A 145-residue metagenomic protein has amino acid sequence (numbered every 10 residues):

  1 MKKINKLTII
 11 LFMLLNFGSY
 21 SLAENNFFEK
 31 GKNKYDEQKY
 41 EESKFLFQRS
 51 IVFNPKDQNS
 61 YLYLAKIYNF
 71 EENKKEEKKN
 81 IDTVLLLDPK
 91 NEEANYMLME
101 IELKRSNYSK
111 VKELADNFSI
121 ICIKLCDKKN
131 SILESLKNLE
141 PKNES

Functional and structural regions predicted by a protein language model:
D36-E37, F70-E71, K104, N138-K142: Register position in tetratricopeptide repeats
R49-S50, T83-V84, N117-F118: Canonical positions in the second alpha-helix
Y63, M97, S131-S135: Canonical tetratricopeptide repeat
K112-S145: Terminal, low-structured helical/coil segments at or just beyond the last alpha-helical repeat
